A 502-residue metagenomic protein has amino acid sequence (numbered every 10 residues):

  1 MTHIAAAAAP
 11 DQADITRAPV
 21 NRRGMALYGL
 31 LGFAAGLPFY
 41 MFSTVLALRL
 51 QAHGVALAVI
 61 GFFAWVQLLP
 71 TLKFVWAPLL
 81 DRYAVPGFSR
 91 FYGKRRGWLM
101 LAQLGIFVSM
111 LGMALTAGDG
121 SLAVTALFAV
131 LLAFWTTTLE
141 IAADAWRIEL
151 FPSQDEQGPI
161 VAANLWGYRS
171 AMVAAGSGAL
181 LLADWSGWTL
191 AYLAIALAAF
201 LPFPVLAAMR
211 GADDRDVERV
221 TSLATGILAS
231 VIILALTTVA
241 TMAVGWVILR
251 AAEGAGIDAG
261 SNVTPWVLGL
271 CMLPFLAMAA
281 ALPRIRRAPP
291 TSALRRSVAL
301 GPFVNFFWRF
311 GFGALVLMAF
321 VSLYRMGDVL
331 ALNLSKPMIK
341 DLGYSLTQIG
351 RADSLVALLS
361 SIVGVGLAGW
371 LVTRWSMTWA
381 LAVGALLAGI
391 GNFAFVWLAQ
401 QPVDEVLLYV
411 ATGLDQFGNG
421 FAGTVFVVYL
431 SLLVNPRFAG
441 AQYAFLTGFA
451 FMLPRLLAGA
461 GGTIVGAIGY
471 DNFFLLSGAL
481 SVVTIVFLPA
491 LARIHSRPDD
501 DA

Functional and structural regions predicted by a protein language model:
T2-R22, A114-A126, P152-V316, L488 (+1 more regions): Intracellular loop-helix junctions on the cytosolic face of multi-pass helical membrane proteins
P10-P70, G245-R250, L315-F320, Y324-M338: Helix-loop boundary and gating motifs at the non-cytosolic
L69-W76, C271-A280, I349-W375, G384 (+1 more regions): Transmembrane alpha-helices of Major Facilitator/SLC transporters
K73-Y92, A183, V363-A380, V465-G466: Helix-to-loop junctions at the C-terminal end of transmembrane segments in multipass secondary transporters
G97-D119, L386-V403: C-terminal ends and interior cores of transmembrane alpha-helices in multi-pass membrane transporters/permeases
T138-P152, F421-N435: Intracellular juxtamembrane helix-capping segments at the cytosolic ends of symmetry-related transmembrane helices
W379-F426: C-terminal transmembrane helical hairpin of 12-TM major facilitator-type secondary transporters
L433-A467: A late C-terminal transmembrane helix in Major Facilitator Superfamily
